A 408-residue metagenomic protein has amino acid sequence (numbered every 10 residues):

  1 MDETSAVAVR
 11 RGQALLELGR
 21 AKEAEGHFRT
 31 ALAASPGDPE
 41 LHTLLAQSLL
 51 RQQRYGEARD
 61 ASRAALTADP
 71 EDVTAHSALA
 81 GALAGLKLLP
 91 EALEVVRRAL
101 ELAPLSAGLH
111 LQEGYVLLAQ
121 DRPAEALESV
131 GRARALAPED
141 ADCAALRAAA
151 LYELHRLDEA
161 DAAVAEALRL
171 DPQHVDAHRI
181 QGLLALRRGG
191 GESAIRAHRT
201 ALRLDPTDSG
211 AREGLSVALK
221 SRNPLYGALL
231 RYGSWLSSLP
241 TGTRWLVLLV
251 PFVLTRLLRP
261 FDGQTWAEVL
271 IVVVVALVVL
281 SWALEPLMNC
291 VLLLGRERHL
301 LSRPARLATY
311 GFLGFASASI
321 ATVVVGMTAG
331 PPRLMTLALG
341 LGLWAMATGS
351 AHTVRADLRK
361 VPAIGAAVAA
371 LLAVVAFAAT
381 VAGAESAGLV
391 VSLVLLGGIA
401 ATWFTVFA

Functional and structural regions predicted by a protein language model:
D2-V9, Q13-L18, E25, L32 (+6 more regions): Low-complexity, charged, repeat-rich alpha-helical/coil interaction segments
E3-L225: Alpha-helical protein-protein interaction scaffolds
E125, E159-A162, L230-R231, R244-P251: Compositionally biased, intrinsically disordered low-complexity regions
L186-H198, E213-Y226, P251-T265, S281-N289 (+2 more regions): Hydrophobic alpha-helical transmembrane segments
T200-L204, G227-L230, L239-G242: Proline- and threonine-rich low-complexity intrinsically disordered cytosolic regions
G233-V323: Core alpha-helical transmembrane segments of integral membrane proteins
H299-A408: Generic detector of multi-pass transmembrane helix bundles and their immediately adjacent loops in polytopic membrane
